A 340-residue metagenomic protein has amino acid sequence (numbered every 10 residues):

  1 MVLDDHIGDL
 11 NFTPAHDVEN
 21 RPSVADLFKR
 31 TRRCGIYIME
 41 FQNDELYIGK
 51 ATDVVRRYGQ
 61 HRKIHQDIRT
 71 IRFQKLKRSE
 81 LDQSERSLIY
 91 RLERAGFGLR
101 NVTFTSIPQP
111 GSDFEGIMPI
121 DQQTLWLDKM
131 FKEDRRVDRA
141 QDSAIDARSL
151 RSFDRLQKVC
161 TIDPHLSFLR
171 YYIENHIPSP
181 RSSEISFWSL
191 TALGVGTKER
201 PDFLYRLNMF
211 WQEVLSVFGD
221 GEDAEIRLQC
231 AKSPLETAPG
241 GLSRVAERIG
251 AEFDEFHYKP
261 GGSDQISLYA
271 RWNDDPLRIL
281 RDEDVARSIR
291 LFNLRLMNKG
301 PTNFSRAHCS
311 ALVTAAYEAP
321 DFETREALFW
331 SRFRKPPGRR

Functional and structural regions predicted by a protein language model:
M1-C34, Q42, R62-T70, Q74-R340: Boundary/linker segments flanking structured domains
Y37-M39, E45-A51: GIY-YIG nuclease signature motif recognition
E45, V54, S79: Surface-exposed, flexible loop/turn segments at secondary-structure boundaries
V54-R62: Short active-site loop/helix that positions an aromatic residue
